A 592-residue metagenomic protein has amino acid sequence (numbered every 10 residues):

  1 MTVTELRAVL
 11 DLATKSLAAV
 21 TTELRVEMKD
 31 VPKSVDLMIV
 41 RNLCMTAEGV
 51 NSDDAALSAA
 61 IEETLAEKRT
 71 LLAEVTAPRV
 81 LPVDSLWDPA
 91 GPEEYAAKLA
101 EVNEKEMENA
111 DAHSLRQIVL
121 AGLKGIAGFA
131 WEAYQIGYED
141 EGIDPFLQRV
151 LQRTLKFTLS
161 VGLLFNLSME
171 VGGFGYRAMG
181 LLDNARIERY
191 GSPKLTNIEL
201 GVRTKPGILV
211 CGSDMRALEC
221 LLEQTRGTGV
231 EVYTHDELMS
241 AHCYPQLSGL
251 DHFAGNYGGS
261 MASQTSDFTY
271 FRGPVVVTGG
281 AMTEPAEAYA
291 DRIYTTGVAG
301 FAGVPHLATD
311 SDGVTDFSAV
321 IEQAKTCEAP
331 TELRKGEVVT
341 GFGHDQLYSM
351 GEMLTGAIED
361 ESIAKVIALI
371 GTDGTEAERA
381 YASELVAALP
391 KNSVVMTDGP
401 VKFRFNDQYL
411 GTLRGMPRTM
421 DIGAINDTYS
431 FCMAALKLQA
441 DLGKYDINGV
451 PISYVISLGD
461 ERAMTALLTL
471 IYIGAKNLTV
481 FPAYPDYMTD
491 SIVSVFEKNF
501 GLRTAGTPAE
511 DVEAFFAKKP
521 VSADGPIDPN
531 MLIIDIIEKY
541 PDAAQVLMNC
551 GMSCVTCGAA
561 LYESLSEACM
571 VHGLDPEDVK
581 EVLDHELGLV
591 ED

Functional and structural regions predicted by a protein language model:
M1-E67, A73-K124, N166-V521: Anaerobic metallocofactor- and corrinoid-dependent redox/one-carbon enzyme cores, especially those from methanogenesis
P32, Y138-G142, E591-D592: Short, flexible active-site-proximal loops enriched in glycine and acidic residues
I39-L43, G125, F129, V150 (+2 more regions): A general alpha-helix detector
A130-Y190, L200: Low-complexity, highly charged intrinsically disordered N-terminal segments that act as targeting/localization
E139-R149, I447-Y454, T479-Y484, E577-E586: Short alpha-helical "patches" and their helix-cap loops
V521-D592: Domain-level signature for proteins that mediate thiol-based redox and metal-cofactor handling
